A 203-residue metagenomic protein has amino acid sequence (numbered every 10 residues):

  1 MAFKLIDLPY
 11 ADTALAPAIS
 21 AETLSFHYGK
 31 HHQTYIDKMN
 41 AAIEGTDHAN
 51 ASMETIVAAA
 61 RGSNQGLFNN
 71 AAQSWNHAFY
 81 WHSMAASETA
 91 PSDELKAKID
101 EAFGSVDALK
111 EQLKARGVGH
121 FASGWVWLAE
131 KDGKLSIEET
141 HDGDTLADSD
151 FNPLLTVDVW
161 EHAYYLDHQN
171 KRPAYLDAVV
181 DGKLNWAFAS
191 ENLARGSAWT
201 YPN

Functional and structural regions predicted by a protein language model:
M1-N203: Feature for soluble, non-membrane regions of globular proteins
